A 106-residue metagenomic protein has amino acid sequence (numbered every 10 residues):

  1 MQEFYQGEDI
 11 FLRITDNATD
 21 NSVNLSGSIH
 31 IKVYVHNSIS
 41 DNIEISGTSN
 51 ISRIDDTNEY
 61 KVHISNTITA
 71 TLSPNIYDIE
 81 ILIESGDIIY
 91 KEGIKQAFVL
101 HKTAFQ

Functional and structural regions predicted by a protein language model:
M1-Q106: Contiguous segments within soluble domain cores/interaction surfaces
